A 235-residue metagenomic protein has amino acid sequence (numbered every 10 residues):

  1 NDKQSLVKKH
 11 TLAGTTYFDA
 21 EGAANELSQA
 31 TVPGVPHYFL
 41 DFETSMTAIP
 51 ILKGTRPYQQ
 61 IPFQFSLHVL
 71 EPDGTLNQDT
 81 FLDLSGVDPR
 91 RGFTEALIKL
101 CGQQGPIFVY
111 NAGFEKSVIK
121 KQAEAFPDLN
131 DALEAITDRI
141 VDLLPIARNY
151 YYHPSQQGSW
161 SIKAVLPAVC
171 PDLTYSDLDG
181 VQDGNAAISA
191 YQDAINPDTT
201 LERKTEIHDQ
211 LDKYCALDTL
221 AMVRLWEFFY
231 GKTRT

Functional and structural regions predicted by a protein language model:
N1-P36: N-terminal accessory regions of nucleic-acid-interacting proteins
T16, A20, V32-V35, Y58-F63 (+9 more regions): Active-site-proximal structural scaffolding
G22-Q103: Conserved RNase H-like, two-metal-ion catalytic cores of nucleic-acid enzymes
E43-M46, S66-E71, A96-Q104, V118-A125 (+3 more regions): Generic, well-ordered alpha-helical scaffold segments in large soluble proteins
I49-I51, Y150, W226: Short, function-defining helix-loop hinge/capping sites that tune catalysis or transport
Q78-A186: Conserved DEDDh/DEDDy metal-dependent 3′-5′ exonuclease domain
Q157, V165-T235: Acidic, Mg2+-coordinating catalytic module of metal-dependent nucleases/exonucleases that use a two-metal-ion mechanism
